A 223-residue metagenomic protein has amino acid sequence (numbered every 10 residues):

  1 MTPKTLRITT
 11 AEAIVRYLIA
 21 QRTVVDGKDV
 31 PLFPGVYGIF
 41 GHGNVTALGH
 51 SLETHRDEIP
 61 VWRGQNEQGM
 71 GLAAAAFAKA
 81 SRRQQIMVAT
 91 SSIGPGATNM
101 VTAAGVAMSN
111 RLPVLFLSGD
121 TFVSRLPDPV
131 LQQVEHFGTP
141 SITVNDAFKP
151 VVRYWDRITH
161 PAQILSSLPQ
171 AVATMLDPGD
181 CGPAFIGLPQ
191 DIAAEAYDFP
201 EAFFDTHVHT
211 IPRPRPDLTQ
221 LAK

Functional and structural regions predicted by a protein language model:
T2-K223: N-terminal alpha/beta PP-like core and its mobile active-site loop of ThDP/TPP-dependent enzymes
